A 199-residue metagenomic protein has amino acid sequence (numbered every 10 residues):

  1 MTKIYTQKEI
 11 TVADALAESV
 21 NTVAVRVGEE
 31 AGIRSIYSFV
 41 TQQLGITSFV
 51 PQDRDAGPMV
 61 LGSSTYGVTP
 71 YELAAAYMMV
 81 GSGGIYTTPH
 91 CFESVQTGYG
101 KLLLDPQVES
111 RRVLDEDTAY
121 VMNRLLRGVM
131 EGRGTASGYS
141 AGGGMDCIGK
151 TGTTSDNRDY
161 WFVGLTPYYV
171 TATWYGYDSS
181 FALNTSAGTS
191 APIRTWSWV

Functional and structural regions predicted by a protein language model:
T2-I46, D53-S82, R127-G128: Active-site-adjacent helix/loop patches that line small-molecule binding or acyl-intermediate pockets
D14-A17, G67-V199: A penicillin-recognizing enzyme superfamily signal
G28-A31, S38-Q43, P51-A56, T88-E93 (+1 more regions): Short coil/turn segments at secondary-structure boundaries
F49-P51, V113: Short helix-capping and inter-helix turn/linker motifs at the boundaries of alpha-helical repeat units
